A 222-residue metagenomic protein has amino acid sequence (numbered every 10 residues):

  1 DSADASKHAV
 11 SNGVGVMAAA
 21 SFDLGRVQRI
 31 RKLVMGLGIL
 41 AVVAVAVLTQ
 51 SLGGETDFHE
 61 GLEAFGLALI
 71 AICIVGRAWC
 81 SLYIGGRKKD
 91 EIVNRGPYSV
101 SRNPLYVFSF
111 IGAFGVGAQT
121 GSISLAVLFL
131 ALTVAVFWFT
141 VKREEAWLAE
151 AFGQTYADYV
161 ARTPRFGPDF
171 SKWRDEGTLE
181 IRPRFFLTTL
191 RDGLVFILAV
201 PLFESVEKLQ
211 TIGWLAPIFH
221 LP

Functional and structural regions predicted by a protein language model:
A5-R95, F110-P222: Membrane-anchoring alpha-helices and their flanking helix-loop junctions
V93-P104: Short, amphipathic, aromatic/basic-enriched membrane-interface segments that mark the entry/exit of transmembrane
